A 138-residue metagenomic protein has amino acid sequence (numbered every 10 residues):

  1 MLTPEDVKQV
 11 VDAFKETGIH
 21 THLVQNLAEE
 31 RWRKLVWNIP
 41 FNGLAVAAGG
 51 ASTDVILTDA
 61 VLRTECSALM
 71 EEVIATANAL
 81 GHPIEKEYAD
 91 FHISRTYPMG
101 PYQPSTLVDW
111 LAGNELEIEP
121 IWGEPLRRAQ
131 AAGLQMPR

Functional and structural regions predicted by a protein language model:
M1-P40, L44-I84: Internal alpha-helical scaffold of NAD(P)-dependent oxidoreductase catalytic cores
K15, V55, T64-R138: NAD(P)-dependent Rossmann-like dehydrogenase/reductase catalytic/cofactor-binding core
